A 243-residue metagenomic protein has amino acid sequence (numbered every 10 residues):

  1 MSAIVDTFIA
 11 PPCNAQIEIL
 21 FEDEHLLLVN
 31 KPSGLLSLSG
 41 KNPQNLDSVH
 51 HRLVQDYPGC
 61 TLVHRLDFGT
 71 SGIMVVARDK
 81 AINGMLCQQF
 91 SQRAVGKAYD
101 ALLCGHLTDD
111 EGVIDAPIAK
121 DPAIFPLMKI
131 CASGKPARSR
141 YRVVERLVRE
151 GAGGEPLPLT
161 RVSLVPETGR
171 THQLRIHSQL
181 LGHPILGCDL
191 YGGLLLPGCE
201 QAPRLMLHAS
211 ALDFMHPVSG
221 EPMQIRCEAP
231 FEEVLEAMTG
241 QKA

Functional and structural regions predicted by a protein language model:
M1-L26, P32-L36, G154-E155, R175-A243: Pseudouridine synthases involved in rRNA/tRNA modification
L26-V29, Y99-L103: Active-site-flanking beta-strand signature of metal-NTP-handling nucleotidyl enzymes and homologous cyclase-like
L35-S48, M85, L103-T160: Glycine- and acidic-residue-rich catalytic/RNA-contacting loop of pseudouridine synthases
P43-D47, F90-K97: A short alpha->loop->secondary-structure connector
L46-Y57: A short, contiguous, amphipathic alpha-helix enriched in charged residues
Y57-Q92: Glycine/acidic-rich beta-strand-loop module
V76-R78, L102-C104, V165: Short hydrophobic/aromatic beta-strand micro-patches that form the beta-sheet surface supporting nucleotide- or nucleic
L86, T160, R170-S178: Short beta-strand segments enriched for Tyr within beta-sheet-rich domains, predominantly fibronectin type III
